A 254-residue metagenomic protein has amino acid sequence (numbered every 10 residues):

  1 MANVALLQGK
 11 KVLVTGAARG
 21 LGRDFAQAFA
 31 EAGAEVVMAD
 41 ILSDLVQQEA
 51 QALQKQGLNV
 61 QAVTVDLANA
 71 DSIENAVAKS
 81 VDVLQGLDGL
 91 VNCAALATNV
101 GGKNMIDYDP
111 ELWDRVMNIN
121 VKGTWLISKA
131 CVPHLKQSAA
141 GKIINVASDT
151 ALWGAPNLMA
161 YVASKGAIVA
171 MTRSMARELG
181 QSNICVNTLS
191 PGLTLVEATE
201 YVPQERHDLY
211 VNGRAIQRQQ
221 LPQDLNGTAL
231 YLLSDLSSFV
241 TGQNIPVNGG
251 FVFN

Functional and structural regions predicted by a protein language model:
A2-N3, A97, G102, W153 (+2 more regions): Short C-terminal tail/terminal secondary-structure segment of NAD(P)H-dependent dehydrogenase/reductase domains
V4-V37, M175: Canonical Rossmann dinucleotide-binding motif of NAD(H)/NADP(H)-dependent dehydrogenases/reductases, specifically
G101-M105, D109-D114, T199, R206 (+1 more regions): Substrate-binding pocket helix/loop in short-chain dehydrogenase/reductase
S128, S164, T172: Active-site helix of classical SDR
P133, R177-Q181, S238: Alpha-helical segment proximal to the catalytic Tyr-Lys
S148: Residue(s) in the substrate-gating loop at a strand-loop-helix junction that position the organic substrate next
T188, V211-L236, V240, G249: C-terminal helical subdomain
